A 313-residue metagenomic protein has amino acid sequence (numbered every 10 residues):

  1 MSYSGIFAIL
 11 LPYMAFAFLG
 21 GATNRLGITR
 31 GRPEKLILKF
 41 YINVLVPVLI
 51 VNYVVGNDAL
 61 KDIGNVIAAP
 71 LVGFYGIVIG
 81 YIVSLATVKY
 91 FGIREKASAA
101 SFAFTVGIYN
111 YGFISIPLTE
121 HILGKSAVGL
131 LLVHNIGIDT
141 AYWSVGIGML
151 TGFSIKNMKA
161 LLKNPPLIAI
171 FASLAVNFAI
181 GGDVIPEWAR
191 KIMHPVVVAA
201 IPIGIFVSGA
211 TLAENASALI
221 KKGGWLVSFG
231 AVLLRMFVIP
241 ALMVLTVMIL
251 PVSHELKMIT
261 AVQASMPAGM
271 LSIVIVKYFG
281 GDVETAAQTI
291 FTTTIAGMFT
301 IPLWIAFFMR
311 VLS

Functional and structural regions predicted by a protein language model:
M1-S313: Alpha-helical transmembrane segments of multi-pass small-molecule/ion transporters
